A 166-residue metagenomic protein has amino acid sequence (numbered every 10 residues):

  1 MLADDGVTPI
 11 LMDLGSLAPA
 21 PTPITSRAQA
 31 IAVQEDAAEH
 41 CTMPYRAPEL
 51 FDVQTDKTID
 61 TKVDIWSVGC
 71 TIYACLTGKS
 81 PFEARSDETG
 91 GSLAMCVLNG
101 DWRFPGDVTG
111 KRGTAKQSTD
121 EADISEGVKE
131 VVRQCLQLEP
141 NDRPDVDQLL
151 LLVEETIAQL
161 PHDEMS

Functional and structural regions predicted by a protein language model:
M1-C41: Activation segment/activation loop of eukaryotic-type protein kinase catalytic domains
L50-K62: Conserved end of the kinase activation segment
C75-K79: Hydrophobic anchor on a C-lobe helix of Hanks-type protein kinase catalytic domains
E83-Q137: C-terminal lobe of the eukaryotic/viral protein kinase catalytic domain
L138-H162: Terminal C-lobe "cap" of eukaryotic-type protein kinase domains
